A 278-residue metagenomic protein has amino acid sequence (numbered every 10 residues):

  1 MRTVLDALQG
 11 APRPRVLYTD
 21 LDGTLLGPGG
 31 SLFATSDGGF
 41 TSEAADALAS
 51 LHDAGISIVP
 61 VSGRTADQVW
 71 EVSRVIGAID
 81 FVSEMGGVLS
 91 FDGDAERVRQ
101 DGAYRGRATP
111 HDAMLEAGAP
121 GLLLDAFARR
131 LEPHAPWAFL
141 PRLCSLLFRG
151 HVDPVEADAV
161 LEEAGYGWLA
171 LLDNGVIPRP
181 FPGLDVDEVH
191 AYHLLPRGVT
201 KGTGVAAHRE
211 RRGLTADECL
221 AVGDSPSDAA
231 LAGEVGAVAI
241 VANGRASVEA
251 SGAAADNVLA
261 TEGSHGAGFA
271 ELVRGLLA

Functional and structural regions predicted by a protein language model:
M1-L21, L25-L26, L214: Non-catalytic pre-domain segments flanking phosphatase-related domains
A7-L8, P12, T41, L195-R197 (+1 more regions): Mg2+-dependent phosphoryl-transfer enzymes with acidic/Ser/Thr/Gly-rich catalytic loops
L25-G38, H190-P196: Glycine-rich phosphate-binding "P-loop"
G29-S50, I240-G244: Basic, amphipathic juxtamembrane/active-site segments that coordinate anionic phosphate or diphosphate groups
S36, R97-G118, D173-H190, A250: Charged, glycine/proline-rich intrinsically disordered loops and linkers
F40-A138: Active-site phosphate-binding/coordination module
D53-V59, A78-I79, S145, A216-C219 (+1 more regions): Short active-site oxyanion
D125-E234: Conserved acidic, metal-coordinating active-site core of Asp-based, Mg2+-dependent phosphoryl-transfer enzymes
